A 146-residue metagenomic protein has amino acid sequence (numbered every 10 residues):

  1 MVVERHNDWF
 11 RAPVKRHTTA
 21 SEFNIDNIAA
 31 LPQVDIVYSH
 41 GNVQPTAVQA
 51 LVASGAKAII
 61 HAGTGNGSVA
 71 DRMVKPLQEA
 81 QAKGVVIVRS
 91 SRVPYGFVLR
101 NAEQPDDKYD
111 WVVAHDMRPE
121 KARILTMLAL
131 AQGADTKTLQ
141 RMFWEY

Functional and structural regions predicted by a protein language model:
M1-G67, E145-Y146: Accessory alpha-helical/coil subdomains and C-terminal extensions that flank or cap enzyme catalytic cores
A50, G63-Y146: C-terminal non-catalytic interaction/assembly regions of soluble proteins
